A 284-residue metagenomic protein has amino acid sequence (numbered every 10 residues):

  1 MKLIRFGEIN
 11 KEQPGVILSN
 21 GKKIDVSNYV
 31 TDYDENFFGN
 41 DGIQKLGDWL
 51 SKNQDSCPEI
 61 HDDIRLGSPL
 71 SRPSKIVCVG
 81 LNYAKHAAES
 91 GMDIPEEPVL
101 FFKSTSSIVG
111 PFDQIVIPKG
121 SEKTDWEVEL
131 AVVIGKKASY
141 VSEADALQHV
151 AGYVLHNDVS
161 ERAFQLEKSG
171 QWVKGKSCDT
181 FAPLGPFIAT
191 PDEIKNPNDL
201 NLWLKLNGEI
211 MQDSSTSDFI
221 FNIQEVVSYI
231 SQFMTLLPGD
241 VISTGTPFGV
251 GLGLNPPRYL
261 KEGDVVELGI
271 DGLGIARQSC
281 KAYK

Functional and structural regions predicted by a protein language model:
M1-P98, E267: N-terminal non-catalytic cap/leader segment that marks the start of a structured domain
R5, K103-T105, F112, K119 (+5 more regions): Short, structured patches in soluble enzyme cores that scaffold and shape functional sites
R5-N10, G47, S51, P58-E59 (+4 more regions): Catalytic-pocket segment enriched in acidic/His residues
E8, I94-P111, T124-W126, K261-G272: Structural signature of FAD isoalloxazine-binding scaffolds in flavoprotein oxidoreductases
S74-V77, E97-V99, D113-I115, E122-L130 (+1 more regions): Generic beta-strand structural signal
A138-S142, E193-N196: Short helix-loop capping/hinge motifs at secondary-structure junctions, enriched in acidic/polar residues
S139-V154: N-terminal accessory regions of nucleic-acid-interacting proteins
